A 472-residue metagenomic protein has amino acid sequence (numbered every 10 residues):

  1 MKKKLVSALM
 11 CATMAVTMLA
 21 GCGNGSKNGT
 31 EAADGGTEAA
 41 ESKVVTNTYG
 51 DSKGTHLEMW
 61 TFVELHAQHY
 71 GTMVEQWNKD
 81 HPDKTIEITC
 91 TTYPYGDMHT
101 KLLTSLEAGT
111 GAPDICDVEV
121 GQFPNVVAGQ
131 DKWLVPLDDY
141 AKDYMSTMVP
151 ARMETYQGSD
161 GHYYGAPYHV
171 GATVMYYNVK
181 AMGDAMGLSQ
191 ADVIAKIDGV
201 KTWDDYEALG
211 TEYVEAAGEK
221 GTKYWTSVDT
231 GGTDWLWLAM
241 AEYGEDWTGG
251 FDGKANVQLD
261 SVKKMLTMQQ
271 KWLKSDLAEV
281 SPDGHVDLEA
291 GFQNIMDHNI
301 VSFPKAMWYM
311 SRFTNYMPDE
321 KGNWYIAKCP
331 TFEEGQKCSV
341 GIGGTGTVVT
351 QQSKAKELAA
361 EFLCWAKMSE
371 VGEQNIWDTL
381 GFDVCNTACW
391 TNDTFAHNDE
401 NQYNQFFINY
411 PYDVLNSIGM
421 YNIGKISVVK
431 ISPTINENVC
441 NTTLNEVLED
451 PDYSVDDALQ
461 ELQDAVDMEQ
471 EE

Functional and structural regions predicted by a protein language model:
M1-L57, K79, Q460-E472: Short, low-complexity disordered leader/linker segments with a strong preference for bacterial N-terminal type II
A39-Y49, C116-Y176, D204-E207, M240 (+2 more regions): Hinge/lid segment of periplasmic solute-binding proteins
V45-T48, E64-T85, C440: Short, polar/charged alpha-helical segment
G50-D51, Q68, Q76, K132 (+3 more regions): Mature extracytoplasmic/periplasmic domains
W60, T72-E75, Q122-N125, T233-Y243 (+2 more regions): Extracytoplasmic/periplasmic substrate-binding proteins
Q76, D80-A151, T155, H162-G165 (+3 more regions): Extracytoplasmic "Venus flytrap"/periplasmic binding protein-like
K79, T85, D138, K142 (+6 more regions): Helix-loop-helix "hinge/cap" segment bordering the ligand-binding cleft or interdomain interface
V340-G341, Q405-V466: C-terminal capping/gating helix-and-loop segments adjacent to ligand/active sites or protein-protein/ligand interfaces
